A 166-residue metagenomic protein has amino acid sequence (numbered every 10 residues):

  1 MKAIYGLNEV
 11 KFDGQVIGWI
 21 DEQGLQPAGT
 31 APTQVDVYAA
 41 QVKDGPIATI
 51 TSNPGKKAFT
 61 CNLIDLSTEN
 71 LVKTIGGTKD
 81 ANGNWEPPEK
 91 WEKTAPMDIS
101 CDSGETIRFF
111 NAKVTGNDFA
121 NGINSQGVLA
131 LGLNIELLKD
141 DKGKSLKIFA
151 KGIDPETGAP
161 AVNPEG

Functional and structural regions predicted by a protein language model:
M1-L71, K113-A130: Solvent-exposed edge beta-strands and adjacent loop segments that serve as assembly or binding interfaces
K11-F12, D21, V42, D80 (+3 more regions): Acidic surface patches and DE-rich sequence motifs
I17-G18, T68-N70, C101-F109, G143-S145: Short, surface-exposed beta-strand/loop "edge" segments at domain boundaries and coil↔beta transitions
A58-N62, P96-D98, G132-E136: Beta-strand secondary-structure signal
I64-P87: Charged, amphipathic alpha-helical segments
D80-M97, G152-G166: Short, cationic low-complexity segments
E86-A120: Acidic-leaning, charged glycine-interspersed low-complexity segments
T106-G166: Mixed-charge, glycine-accented linear interaction segment located at domain edges/termini
